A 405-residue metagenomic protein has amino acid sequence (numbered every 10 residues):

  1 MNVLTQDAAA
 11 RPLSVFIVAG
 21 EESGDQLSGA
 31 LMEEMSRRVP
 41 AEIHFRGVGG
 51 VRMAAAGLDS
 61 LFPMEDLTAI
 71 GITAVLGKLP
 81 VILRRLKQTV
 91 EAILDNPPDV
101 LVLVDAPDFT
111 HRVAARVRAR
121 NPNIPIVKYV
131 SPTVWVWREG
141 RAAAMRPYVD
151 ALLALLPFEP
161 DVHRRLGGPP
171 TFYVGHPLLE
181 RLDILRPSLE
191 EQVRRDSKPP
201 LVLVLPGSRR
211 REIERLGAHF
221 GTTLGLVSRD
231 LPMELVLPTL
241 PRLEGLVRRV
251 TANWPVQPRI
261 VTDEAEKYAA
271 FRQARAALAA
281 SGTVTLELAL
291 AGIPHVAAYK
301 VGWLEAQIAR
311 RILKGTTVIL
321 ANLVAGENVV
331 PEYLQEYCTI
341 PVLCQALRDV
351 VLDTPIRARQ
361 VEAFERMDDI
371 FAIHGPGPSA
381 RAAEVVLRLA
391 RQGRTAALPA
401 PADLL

Functional and structural regions predicted by a protein language model:
M1-L405: Nucleotide-activated sugar donor-binding and catalytic core shared by glycosyltransferases and related lipid-linked
